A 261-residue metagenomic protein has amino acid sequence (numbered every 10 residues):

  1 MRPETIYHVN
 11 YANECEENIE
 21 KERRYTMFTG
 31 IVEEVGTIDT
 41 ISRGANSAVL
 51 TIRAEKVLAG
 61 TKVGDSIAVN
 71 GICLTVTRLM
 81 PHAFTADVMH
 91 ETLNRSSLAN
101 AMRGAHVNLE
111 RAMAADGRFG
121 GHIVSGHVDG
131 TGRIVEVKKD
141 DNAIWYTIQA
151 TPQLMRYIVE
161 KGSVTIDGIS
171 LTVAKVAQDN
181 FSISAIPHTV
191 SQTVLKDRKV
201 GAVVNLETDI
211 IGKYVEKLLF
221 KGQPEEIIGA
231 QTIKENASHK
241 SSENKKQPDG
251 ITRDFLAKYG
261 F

Functional and structural regions predicted by a protein language model:
Y7-T26: Short, Lys/Arg-enriched N-terminal segments with co-localized hydrophobic residues within the first ~10-30 amino acids
R23-F261: Conserved loop->alpha-helix
